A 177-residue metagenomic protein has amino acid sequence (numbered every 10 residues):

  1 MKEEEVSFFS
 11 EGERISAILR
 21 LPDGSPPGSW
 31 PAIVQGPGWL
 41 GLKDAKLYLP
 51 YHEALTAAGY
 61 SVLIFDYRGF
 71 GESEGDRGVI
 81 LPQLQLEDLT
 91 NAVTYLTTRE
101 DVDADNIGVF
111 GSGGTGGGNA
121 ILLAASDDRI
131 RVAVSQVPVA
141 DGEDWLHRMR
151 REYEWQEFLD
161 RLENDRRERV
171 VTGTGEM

Functional and structural regions predicted by a protein language model:
M1-G28: N-terminal cap/lid segment of alpha/beta-hydrolase-fold proteins
G28-G38: Short beta-strand element of the alpha/beta-hydrolase
G38, Y67-F70, S112-G114, P138: Short, ordered loop/turn segments at secondary-structure junctions
G38-E53, Y67: The serine-hydrolase catalytic nucleophile loop
K43-A45, F70-G108: Catalytic nucleophile-loop/oxyanion-hole region of alpha/beta-hydrolase and closely related hydrolase-like folds
A54-E72: Conserved alpha/beta-hydrolase
N91-T172: Primarily recognizes the serine-hydrolase "nucleophile elbow" in alpha/beta-hydrolase and SGNH/GDSL folds
